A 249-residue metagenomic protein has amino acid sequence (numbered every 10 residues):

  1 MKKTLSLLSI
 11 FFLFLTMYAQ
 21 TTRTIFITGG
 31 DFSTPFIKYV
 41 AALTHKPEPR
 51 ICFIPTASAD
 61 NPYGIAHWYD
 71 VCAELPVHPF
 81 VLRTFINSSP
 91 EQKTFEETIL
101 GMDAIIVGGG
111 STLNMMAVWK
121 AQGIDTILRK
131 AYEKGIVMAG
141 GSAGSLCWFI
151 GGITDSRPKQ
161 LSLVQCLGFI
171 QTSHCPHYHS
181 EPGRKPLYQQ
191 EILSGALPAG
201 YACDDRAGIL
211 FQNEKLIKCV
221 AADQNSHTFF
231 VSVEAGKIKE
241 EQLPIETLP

Functional and structural regions predicted by a protein language model:
M1-T21: Bacterial Sec-dependent N-terminal signal peptides
Q20, C52, S58-N114: Portal/gating segments that form or line small-molecule/metal binding sites
Q20-P47, P62-H67, V71-E74, G152-T154 (+1 more regions): C-terminal and late-domain segments of enzyme folds
F26-I27, A104-G108, A139, H174-C175: Structural motif
P76, M102, G135, I170-Q171: Short, well-ordered alpha-helix to beta-strand connector turns
T98-G101, Q122-G135: Catalytic-core regions built around general acid/base machinery
I106-G109, L128-G151: Catalytic nucleophile loop
T112-Q122: Glycine/threonine-rich flexible loop motifs
